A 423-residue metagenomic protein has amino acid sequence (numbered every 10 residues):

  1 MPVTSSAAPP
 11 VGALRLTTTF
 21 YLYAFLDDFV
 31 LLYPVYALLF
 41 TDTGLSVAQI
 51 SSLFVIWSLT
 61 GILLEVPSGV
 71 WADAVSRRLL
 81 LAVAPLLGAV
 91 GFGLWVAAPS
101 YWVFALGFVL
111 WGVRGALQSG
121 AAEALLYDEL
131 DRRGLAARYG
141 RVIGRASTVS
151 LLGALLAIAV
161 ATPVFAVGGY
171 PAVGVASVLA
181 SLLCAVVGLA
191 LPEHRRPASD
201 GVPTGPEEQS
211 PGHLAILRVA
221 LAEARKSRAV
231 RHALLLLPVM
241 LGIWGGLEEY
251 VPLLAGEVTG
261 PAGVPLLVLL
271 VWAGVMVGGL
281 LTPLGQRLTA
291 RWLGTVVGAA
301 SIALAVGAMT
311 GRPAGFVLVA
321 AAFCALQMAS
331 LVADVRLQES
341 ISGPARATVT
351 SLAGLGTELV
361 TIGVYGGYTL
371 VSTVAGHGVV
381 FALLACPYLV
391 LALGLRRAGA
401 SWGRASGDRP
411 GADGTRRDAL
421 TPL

Functional and structural regions predicted by a protein language model:
P2-L14, L191-L235, D413-P422: Juxtamembrane intracellular "pre-TM" segments in multi-pass secondary transporters
V3-S6, L53, L63-V70, R78 (+1 more regions): C-terminal transmembrane bundle of multi-pass solute transporters/carriers
T19-P34, F54-V70, S76-L79, P85 (+5 more regions): Substrate-agnostic recognition of the 12-TM MFS/MFS-like secondary transporter fold
D42, A154-S177, L253-T259, I362-L383: Transmembrane alpha-helix termini and helix-breaking/packing motifs in multi-pass membrane transporters
L86-S100, G298-G311: C-terminal ends and interior cores of transmembrane alpha-helices in multi-pass membrane transporters/permeases
E129, S177, S181-P206, R397-D408: Helix-loop junctions on the cytosolic side of multi-pass membrane transporters, especially the intracellular loop
G168-G174, A222-V277: A single, central transmembrane helix in multi-pass transporters
P171-A190, V379-R397: Symmetry-related core transmembrane helices of the 12-TM Major Facilitator Superfamily/SLC fold
